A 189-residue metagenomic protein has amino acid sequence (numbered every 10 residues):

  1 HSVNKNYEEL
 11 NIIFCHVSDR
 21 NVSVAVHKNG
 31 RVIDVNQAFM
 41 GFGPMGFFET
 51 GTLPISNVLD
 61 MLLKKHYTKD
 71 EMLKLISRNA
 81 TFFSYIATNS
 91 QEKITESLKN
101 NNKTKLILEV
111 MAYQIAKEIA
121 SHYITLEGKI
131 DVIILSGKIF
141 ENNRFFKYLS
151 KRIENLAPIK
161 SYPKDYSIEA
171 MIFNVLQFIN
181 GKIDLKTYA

Functional and structural regions predicted by a protein language model:
H1, I55-D60, D70-S77, E92-T95 (+4 more regions): Predominant activation on well-ordered alpha-helical scaffold segments within soluble catalytic domains
H1-I12, R20, N29, I33-T88: Glycine-rich phosphate-binding loop plus the immediately following alpha-helix
V17-V24: Structured beta-strand/loop patches that form or line metal/cofactor-binding pockets in enzymes
K28-I33, Y148-L156, G181-I183: A glycine- and small-aliphatic-rich helix-loop capping segment at beta-alpha/alpha-beta transitions that lines
F48-I55, H66, D70, Y85-T88 (+6 more regions): Electropositive phosphate-/nucleotide-binding environments in soluble metabolic enzymes
K74-G128: Adenine-nucleotide phosphate-binding core of ATP-dependent small-molecule kinases
I130-L149: Glycine-rich phosphate-binding loops at beta-strand->alpha-helix junctions
F140-E141, K160-A189: Glycine-rich phosphate-binding/hydrolytic loop that grips phosphoryl groups
